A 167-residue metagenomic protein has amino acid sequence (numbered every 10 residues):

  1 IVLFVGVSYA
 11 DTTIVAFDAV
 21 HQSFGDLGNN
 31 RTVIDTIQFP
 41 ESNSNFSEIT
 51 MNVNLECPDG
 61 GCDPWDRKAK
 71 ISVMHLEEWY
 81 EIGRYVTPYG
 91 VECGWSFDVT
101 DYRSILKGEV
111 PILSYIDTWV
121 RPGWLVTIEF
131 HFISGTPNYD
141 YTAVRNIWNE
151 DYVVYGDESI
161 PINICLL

Functional and structural regions predicted by a protein language model:
I1-T13: Bacterial Sec-dependent N-terminal signal peptides
A10-L167: Extracellular/secretory-pathway and virion-surface proteins
